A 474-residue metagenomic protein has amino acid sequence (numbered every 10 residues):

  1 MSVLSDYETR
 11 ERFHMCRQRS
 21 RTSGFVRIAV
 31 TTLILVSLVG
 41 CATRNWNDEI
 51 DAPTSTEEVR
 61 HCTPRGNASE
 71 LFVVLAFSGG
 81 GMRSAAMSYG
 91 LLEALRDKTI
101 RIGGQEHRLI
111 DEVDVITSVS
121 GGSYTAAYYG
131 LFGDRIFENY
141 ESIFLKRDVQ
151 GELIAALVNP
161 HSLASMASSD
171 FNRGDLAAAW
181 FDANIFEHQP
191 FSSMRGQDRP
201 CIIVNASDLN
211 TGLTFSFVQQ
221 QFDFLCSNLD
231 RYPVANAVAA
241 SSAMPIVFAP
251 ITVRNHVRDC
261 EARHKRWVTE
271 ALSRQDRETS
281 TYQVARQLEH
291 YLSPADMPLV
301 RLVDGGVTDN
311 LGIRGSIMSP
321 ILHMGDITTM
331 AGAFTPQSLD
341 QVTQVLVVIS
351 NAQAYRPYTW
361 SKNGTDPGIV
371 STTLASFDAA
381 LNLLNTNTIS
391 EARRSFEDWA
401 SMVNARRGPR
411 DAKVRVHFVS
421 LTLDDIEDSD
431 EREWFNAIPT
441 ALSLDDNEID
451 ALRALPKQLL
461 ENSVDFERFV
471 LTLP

Functional and structural regions predicted by a protein language model:
S2-C41: Sec-dependent bacterial lipoprotein signal peptides
S2-L4, G40-P474: Catalytic domains of lipid- and phosphate-ester/thioester hydrolases
